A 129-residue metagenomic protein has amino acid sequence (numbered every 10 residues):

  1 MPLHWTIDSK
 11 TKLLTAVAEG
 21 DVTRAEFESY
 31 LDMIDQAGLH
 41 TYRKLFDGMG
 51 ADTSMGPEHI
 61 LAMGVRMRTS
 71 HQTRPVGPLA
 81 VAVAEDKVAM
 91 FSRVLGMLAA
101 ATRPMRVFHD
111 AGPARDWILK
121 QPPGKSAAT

Functional and structural regions predicted by a protein language model:
M1-T129: Amphipathic, Lys/Arg-enriched alpha-helical "gate/interface" segment within cytosolic domains that mediates
